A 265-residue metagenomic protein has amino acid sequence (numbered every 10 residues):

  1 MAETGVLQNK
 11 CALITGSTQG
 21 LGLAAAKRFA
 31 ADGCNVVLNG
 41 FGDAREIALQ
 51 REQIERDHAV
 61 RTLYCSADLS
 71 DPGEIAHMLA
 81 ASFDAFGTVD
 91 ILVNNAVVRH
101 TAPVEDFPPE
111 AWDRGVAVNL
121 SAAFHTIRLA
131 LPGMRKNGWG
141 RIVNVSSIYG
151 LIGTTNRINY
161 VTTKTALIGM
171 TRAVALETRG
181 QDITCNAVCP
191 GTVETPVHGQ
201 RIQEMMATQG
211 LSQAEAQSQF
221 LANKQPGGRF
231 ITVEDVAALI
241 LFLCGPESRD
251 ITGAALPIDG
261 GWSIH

Functional and structural regions predicted by a protein language model:
A2-T4, I152, R229, I240-L241 (+1 more regions): Short C-terminal tail/terminal secondary-structure segment of NAD(P)H-dependent dehydrogenase/reductase domains
C11, T18-Q19: Conserved glycine-rich cofactor-binding loop
P103-V104, A111-V116, I142, L221: Substrate-binding pocket helix/loop in short-chain dehydrogenase/reductase
I127, T163, T171: Active-site helix of classical SDR
P132, L176-E177, R249: Alpha-helical segment proximal to the catalytic Tyr-Lys
S147: Residue(s) in the substrate-gating loop at a strand-loop-helix junction that position the organic substrate next
R179, T184, I251-G253: Short, small/polar-rich loop/turn modules that mediate ligand/substrate recognition or access, typified
